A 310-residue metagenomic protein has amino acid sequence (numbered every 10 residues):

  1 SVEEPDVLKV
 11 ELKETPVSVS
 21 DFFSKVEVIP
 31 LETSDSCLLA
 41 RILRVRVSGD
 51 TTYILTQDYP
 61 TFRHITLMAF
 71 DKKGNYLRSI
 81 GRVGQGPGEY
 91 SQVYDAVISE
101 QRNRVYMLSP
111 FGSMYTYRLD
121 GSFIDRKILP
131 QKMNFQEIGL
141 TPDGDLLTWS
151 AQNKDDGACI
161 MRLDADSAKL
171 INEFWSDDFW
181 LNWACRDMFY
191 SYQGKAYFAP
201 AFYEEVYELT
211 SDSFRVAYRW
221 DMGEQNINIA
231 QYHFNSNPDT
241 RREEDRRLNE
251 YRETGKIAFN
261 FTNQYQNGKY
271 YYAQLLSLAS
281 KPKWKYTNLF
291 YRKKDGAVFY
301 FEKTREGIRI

Functional and structural regions predicted by a protein language model:
V2-L31: Blade/loop signatures of beta-propeller domains
E32-S36, R41, F70, N75-R102: Blade-loop segments of beta-propeller domains
D35, G81-E89, L129-F135, S176-L181 (+2 more regions): Short coil/turn segments at the loop-to-beta-strand junctions that recur within blades of beta-propeller repeat folds
R41-R44, S91-A96, K132-L140, L181-M188 (+1 more regions): Repeated scaffold domains used in trafficking and secretory/extracellular systems, primarily beta-propellers
V47-D50, I98-R102, L140-D143, S191-Q193 (+1 more regions): Residue-level detector of Asp-centered blade-edge/turn motifs that repeat once per structural unit in beta-propeller
F62-L67, S113-Y115, D155-M161, Y203-Y207 (+1 more regions): Structural motif
Y218-N235, R247-F259, D295-I310: Conserved blade-ending motifs and adjacent loop-strand segments that build the rim/top face of beta-propeller domains
T254-R309: Loop/turn-rich, solvent-exposed surfaces of beta-rich toroidal or solenoidal domains
